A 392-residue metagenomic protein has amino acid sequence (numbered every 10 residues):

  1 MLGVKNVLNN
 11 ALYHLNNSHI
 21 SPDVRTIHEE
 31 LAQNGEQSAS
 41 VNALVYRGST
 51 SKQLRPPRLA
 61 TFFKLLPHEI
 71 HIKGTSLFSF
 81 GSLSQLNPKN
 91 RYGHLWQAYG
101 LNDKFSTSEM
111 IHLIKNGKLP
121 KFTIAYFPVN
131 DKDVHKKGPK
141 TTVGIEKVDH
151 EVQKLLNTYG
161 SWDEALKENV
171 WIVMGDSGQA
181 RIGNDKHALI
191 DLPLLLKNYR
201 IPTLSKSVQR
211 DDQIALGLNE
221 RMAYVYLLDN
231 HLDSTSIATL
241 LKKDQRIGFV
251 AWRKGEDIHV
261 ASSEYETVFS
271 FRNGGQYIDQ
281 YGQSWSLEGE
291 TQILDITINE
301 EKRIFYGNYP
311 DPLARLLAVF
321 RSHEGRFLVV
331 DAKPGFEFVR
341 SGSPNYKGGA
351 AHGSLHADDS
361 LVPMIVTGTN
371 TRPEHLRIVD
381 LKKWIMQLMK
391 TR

Functional and structural regions predicted by a protein language model:
M1-K136, I278-Q280, W285-Y306, V339: His/Asp/Glu-rich, glycine-adjacent segments that coordinate divalent cations and/or stabilize oxyanion chemistry on
D23-V24, D211-R372, I378-K382: Active-site neighborhoods of enzymes that stabilize oxyanions during catalysis
Q37-A43, F122-Y126, I172-M174, F249-W252 (+1 more regions): A structural signal for short, well-ordered beta-strand segments and their strand-loop junctions that often border
S40-R47, K167-V170, R253-K254, I378: Acidic carboxylate-rich catalytic motifs and surrounding loops in phosphoryl-/glycosyl-chemistry enzymes
N42-V45, V129-D131, G175-G178, D229-H231 (+2 more regions): Short, flexible loop/turn elements at secondary-structure junctions
L54-R58, G138-T142, D185-L194, N345-K347: Short secondary-structure boundary/capping segments
G100-K115, T123, N130-W171, Q179-I182 (+1 more regions): A long, amphipathic alpha-helix that forms part of the scaffold/cap immediately adjacent to metal-dependent active
G175-L227: Acidic/histidine-rich catalytic neighborhood
